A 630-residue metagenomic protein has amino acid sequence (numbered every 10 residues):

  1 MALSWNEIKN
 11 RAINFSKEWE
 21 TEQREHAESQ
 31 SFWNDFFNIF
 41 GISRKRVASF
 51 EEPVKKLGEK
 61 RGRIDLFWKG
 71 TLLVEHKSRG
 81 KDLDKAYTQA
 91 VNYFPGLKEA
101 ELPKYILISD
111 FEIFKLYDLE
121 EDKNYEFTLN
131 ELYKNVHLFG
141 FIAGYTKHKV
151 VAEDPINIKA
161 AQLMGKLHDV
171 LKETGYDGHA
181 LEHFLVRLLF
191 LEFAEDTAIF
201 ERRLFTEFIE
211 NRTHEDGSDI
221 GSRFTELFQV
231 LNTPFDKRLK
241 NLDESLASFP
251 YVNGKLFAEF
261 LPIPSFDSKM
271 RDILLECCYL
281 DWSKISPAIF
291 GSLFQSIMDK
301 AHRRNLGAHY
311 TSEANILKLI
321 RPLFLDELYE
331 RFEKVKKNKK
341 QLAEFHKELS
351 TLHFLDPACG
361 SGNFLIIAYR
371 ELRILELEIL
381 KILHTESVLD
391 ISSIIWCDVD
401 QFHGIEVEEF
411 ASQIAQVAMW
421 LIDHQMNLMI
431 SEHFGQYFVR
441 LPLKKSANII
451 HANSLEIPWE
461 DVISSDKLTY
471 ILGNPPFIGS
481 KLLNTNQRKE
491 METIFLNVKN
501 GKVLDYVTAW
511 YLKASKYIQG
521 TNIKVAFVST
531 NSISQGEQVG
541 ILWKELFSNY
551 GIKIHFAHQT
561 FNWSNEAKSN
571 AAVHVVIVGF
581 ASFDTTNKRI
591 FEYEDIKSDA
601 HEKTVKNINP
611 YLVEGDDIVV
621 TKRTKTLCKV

Functional and structural regions predicted by a protein language model:
M1-Y105, E121-D122, G144-K147: A short, conserved, highly charged catalytic patch centered on acidic carboxylates
A2-S16, N130-E371, Q401, I405-I414 (+6 more regions): Preference for the N-terminal adenyl/adenosyl cofactor-binding alpha/beta module
N6, H26-N34, V186, G291 (+4 more regions): Short amphipathic alpha-helical segments
E22, K56-G62, R79, L83 (+17 more regions): Signature of N6-adenine DNA methyltransferases within the class I
V47-F50, L204-F208, R331-S350, L372-D400 (+1 more regions): Flexible phosphate/Mg2+-sensing switch loops adjacent to catalytic phosphate-binding sites
K56-R61, I209-T225, K340-S350, D390-I395 (+3 more regions): Short, mixed-charge aromatic SLiMs
K69, E101, K347, L352 (+3 more regions): Structured loop/turn residues at beta-strand edges in well-structured enzyme cores
